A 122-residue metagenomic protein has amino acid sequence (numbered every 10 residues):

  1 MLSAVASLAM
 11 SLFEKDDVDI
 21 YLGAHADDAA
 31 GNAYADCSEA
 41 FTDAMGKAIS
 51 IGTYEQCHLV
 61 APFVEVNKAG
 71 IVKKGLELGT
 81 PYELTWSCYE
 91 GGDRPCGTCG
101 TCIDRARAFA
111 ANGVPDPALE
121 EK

Functional and structural regions predicted by a protein language model:
M1-K122: Nucleotide-activated chemistry modules centered on ATP-dependent adenylation/adenylyltransferase
